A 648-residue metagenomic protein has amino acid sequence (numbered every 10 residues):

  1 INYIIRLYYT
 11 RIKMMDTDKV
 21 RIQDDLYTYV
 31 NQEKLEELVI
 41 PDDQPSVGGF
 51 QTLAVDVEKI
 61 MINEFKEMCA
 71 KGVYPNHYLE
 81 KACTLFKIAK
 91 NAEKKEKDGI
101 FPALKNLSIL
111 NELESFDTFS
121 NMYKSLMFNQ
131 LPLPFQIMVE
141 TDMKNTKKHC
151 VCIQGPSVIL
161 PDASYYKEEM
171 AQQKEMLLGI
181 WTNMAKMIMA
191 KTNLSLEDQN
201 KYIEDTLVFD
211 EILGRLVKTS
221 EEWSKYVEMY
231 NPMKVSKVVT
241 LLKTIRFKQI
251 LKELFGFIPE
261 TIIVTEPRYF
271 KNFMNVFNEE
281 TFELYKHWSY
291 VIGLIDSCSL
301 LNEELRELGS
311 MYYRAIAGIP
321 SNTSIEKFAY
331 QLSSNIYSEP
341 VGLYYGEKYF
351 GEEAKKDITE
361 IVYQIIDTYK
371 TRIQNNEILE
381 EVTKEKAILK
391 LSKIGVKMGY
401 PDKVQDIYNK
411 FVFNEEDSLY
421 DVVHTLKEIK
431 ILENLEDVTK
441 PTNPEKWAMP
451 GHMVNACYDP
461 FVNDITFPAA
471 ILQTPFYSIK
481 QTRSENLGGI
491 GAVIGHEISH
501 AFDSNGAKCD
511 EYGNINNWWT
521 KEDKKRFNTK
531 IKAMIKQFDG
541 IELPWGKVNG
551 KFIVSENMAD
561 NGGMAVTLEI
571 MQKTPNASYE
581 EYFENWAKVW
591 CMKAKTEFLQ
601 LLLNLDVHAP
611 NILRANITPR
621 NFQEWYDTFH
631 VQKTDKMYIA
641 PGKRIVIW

Functional and structural regions predicted by a protein language model:
I1-K13: Short, Lys/Arg-enriched N-terminal segments with co-localized hydrophobic residues within the first ~10-30 amino acids
M15-E36, M170-A190, V554, N561-V566: Hydrophobic/aromatic-rich, well-ordered segments within soluble, folded domains that form packed cores
D16-T17, V139-E140, V454-Y458: Short, surface-exposed beta-strand/loop micro-motifs that present aromatic residues
D18-I22, K144-N145, Y458-F461, A577: Extracellular/periplasmic catalytic domains that process cell-envelope and extracellular macromolecules
R21-D25, Y29-K90: Active-site-surrounding "flap" and adjacent substrate/cofactor-binding loops of secreted or lumenal enzymes, prototyped
K34-L38, L160-P161, P475: Short, solvent-exposed loop/turn elements at domain surfaces
A54, T206, I212, V235-K248 (+4 more regions): Intrinsically disordered, low-complexity linker/terminal regions across diverse proteins
I60-E360, Q364, P401: Noncatalytic, helix-rich "gating/capping" subdomain that lines the substrate-entry/channel surface of large enzyme
